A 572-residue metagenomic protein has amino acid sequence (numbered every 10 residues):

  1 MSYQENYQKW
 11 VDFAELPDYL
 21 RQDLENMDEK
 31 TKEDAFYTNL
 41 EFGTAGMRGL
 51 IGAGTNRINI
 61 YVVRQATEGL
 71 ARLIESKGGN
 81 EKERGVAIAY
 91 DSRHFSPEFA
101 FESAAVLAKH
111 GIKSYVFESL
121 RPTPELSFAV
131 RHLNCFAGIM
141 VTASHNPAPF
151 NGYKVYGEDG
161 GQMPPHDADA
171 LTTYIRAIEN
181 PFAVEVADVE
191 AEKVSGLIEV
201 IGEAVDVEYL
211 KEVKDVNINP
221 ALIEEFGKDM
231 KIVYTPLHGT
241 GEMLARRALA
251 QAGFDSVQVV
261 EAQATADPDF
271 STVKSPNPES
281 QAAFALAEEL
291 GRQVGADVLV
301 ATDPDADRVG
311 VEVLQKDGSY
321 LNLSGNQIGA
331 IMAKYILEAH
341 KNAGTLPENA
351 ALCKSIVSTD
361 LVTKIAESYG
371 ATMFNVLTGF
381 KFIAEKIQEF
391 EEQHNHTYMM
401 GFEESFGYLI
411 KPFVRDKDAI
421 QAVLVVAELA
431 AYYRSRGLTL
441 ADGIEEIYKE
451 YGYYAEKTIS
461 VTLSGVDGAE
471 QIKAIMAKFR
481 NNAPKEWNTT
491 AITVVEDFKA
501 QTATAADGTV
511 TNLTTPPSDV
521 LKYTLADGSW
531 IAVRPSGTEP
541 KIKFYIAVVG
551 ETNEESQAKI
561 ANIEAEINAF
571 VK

Functional and structural regions predicted by a protein language model:
Y3-S103, K193, I198-D229, T514: An N-terminal, well-structured beta->alpha segment
T31-L40, N151-A285, E289: Gly/Ser/Thr-enriched, mixed-charge loops and adjacent short helices that form phosphate/oxyanion-binding elements
F36-N56, A143-N146, P236-L244, A248 (+4 more regions): Conserved phosphate/anionic-ligand binding catalytic regions in large, soluble enzymes, centered on
G85-D91, K231-Y234, M243, L409: Short glycine-rich or small-residue beta-strand-to-loop segments that form or flank ligand, phosphate, metal/Fe-S
A87-F150, Q251, D255-G310: N-terminal small/polar loop signature for handling phosphorylated ligands or for N-terminal nucleophile
F99-L107, F150-G157, D307-N326, V362: Short Gly/Thr/Asp-enriched flexible loops that form oxyanion-binding sites at enzyme active sites
Y156-A187, N326-N349, K354-I365, A419 (+1 more regions): Glycine-rich phosphate-binding loop plus the immediately following alpha-helix
R292, A296-V298, S319-L321, A339-R534 (+3 more regions): Phosphate-binding and adjacent anionic-ligand microenvironments
